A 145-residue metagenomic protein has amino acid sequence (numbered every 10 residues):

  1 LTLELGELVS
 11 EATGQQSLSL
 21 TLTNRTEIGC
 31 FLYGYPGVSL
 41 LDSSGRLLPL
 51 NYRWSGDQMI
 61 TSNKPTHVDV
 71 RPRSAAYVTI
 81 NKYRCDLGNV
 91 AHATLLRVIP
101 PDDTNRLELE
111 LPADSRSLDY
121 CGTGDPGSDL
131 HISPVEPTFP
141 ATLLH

Functional and structural regions predicted by a protein language model:
L1-A12: Low-complexity, acidic Ser/Thr/Pro/Gly-rich terminal tails and inter-domain linkers that flank the onset of structured
A12-S19, A91-A93: Short, solvent-exposed loop/turn segments enriched in Ser/Thr/Gly
L20-E27: Asparagine-centered strand-capping/turn motif at beta-strand->loop junctions
L32-P72: The feature marks short-to-medium sequence segments in extracytoplasmic or secretory-pathway proteins
Q58-A93: Short, solvent-exposed, Trp/other aromatic-anchored flexible loops in extracytoplasmic proteins
R84-P112: Short, surface-exposed ligand- or partner-binding patches at beta-edge/loop junctions that are enriched in aromatics
E108-H145: Acidic, serine/threonine- and proline-rich intrinsically disordered appendage/tail regions
